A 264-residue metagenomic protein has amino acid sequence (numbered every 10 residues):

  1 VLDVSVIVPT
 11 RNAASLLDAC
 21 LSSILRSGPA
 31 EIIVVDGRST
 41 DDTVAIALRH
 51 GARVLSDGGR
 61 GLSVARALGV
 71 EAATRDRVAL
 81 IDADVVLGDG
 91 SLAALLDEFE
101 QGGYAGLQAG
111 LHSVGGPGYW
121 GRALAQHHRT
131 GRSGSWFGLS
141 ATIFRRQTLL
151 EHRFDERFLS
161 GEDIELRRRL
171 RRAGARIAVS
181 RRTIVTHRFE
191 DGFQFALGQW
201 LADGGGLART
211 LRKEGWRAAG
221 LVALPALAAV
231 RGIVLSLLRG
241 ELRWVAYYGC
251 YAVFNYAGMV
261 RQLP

Functional and structural regions predicted by a protein language model:
V1-S23: N-proximal low-complexity "stem/linker" segments adjacent to membrane-targeting elements
S22-A30: Short, acidic, metal-binding catalytic loop of nucleotide-sugar glycosyltransferases
S23, D36-V44, V85: A conserved acidic beta->alpha catalytic loop
D57-A73: Glycine-rich, basic loop-to-helix element that forms the pyrophosphate-binding segment of sugar-nucleotide handling
V78: Short aromatic/hydrophobic "clamp" motif used to bind/position activated sugar donors
V86, G90-Y119: Conserved donor NDP-sugar-binding/catalytic core segment of glycosyltransferases
L159-R168: Acidic donor-binding loop at a coil-to-helix junction in glycosyltransferase catalytic cores that engages
Q194, G198-G205, R209-P264: Non-catalytic, C-terminal membrane-associated alpha-helical segments of glycosyltransferases
